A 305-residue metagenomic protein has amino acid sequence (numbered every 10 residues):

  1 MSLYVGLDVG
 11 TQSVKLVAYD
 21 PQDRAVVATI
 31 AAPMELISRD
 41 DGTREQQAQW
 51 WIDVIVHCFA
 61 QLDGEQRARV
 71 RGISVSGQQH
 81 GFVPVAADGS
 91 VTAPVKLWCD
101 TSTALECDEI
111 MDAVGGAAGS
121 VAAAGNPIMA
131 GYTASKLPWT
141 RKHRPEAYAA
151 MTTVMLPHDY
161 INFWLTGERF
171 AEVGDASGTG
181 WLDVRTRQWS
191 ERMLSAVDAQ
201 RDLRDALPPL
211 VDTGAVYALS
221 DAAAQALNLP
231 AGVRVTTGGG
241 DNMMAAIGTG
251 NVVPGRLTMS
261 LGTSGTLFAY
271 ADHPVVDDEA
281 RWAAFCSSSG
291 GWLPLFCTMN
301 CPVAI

Functional and structural regions predicted by a protein language model:
M1-A93, A122, Q225, L229-R234: N-terminal glycine/serine-rich phosphate-binding loop of ATP-dependent small-molecule kinases, especially carbohydrate
Y4, V27, I110, V114-G115 (+2 more regions): Hydrophobic/basic alpha-helical segments enriched in Actinobacteria
V9-T11, Q22, S120-G240: Gly/Ser/Thr-rich active-site cleft segment
A28-T29, L105, T213-A226, D272-A283: Acidic-glycine-rich active-site phosphate/pyrophosphate-binding loop
W51-I52, W98, W139, W189: Signature tryptophan residues that serve as conserved aromatic anchors
I52-A60, A134-L137, G240-M243, C301-I305: Short, hydrophobic/amphipathic alpha-helical packing segments that form internal helix faces or helix-helix interfaces
F82-I110, A150-M151, M155-S190, V233-I305: Glycine-rich phosphate-binding loop of actin/hexokinase-like ATP-binding domains
